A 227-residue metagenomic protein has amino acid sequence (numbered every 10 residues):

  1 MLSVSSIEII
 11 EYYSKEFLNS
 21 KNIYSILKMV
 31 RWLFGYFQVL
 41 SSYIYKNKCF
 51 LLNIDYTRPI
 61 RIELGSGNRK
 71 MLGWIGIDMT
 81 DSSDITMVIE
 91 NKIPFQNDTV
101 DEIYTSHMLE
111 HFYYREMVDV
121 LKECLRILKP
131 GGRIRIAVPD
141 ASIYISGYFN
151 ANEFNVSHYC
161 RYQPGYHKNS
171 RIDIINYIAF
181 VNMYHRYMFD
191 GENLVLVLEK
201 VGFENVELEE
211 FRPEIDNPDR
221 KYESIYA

Functional and structural regions predicted by a protein language model:
M1-T57: Membrane-proximal basic amphipathic "stem/tether" segments
Y43-K46, Y56-I60, S66-N68, D190: Short amphipathic alpha-helical surface micro-motifs
Y45-K48, M87, D119, F189: Short, conserved clusters of charged catalytic residues that mark active-site and nucleotide-handling motifs
P59-S146: Conserved SAM-binding loop
E116-D119, E123, K129, R133-A227: S-adenosyl-L-methionine-dependent methyltransferase catalytic module, highlighting the catalytic core
